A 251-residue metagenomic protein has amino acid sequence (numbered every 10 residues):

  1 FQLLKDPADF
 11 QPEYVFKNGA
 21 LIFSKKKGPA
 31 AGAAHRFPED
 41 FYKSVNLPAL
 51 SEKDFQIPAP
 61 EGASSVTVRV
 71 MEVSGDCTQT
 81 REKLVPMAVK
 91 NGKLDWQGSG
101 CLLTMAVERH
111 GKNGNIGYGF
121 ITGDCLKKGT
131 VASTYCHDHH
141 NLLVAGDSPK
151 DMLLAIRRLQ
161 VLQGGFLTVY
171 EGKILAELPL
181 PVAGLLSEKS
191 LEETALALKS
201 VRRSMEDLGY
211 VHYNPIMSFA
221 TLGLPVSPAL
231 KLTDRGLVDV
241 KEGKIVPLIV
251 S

Functional and structural regions predicted by a protein language model:
F1-S251: Active-site microenvironment of metallo-dependent hydrolases
